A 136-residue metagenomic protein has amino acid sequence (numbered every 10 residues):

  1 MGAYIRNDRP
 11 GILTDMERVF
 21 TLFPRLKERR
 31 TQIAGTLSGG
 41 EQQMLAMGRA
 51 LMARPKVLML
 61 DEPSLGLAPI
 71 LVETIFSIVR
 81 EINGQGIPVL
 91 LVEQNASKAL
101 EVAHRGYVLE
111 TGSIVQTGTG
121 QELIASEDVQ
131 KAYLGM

Functional and structural regions predicted by a protein language model:
M1-T14, L22-K27, M136: ABC-type ATPase nucleotide-binding domains, specifically the catalytic core motifs of the NBD
I33-L37, E41: Conserved ABC ATPase signature
A50-L51: ABC ATPase C-loop
R54: Conserved catalytic motifs of ABC-family nucleotide-binding domains
L58-E62: Catalytic Walker B motif of ABC-type/P-loop ATPase nucleotide-binding domains
E73-Q85: Helical segment within the ABC ATPase nucleotide-binding domain
R105, T117: Short, glycine/charged-rich "phosphate-handling" switch motifs in NTP-dependent and phosphotransfer domains
